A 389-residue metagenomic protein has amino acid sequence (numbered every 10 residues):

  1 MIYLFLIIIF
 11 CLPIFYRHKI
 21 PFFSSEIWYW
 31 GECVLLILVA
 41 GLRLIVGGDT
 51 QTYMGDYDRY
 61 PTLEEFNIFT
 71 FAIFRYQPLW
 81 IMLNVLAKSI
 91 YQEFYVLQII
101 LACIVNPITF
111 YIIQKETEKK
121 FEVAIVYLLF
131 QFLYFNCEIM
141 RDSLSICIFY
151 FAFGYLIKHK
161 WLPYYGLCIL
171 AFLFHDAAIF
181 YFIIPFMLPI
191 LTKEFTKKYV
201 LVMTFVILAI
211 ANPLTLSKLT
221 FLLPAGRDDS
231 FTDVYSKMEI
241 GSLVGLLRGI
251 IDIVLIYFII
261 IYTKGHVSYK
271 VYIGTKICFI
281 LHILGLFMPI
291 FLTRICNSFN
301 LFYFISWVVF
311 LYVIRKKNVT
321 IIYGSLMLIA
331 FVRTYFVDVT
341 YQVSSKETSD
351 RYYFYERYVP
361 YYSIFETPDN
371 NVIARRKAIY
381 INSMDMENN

Functional and structural regions predicted by a protein language model:
F23-S24, F110-F130: Transmembrane-helix signature of polytopic, membrane-embedded enzymes that assemble or transfer cell-envelope glycans
S25-W30, G265-T275, V319-G324: Membrane-interfacial loop-to-transmembrane alpha-helix junctions, especially the N-terminal start
V46, Q51-G55, Y60-N67, P189-N300 (+1 more regions): Alpha-helical transmembrane segments and terminal signal-anchor/GPI-anchor hydrophobic tails, characterized by long
Q51-R59, F69-Q92: Short hydrophobic/aromatic helix or loop-helix immediately within or flanking a transmembrane segment in polytopic
F121-I139, S143-Y150, A177: Membrane-embedded helix bundles of polyisoprenyl
F149-P163: Membrane-interface transmembrane helices that cradle and orient dolichyl/undecaprenyl
V202-T204, K316-Y335: Signature aromatic-anchored transmembrane alpha helix within multi-pass, membrane-resident enzymes that catalyze glycan
V343-N389: Membrane-interface segments at or immediately adjacent to transmembrane helices that form the boundary between
